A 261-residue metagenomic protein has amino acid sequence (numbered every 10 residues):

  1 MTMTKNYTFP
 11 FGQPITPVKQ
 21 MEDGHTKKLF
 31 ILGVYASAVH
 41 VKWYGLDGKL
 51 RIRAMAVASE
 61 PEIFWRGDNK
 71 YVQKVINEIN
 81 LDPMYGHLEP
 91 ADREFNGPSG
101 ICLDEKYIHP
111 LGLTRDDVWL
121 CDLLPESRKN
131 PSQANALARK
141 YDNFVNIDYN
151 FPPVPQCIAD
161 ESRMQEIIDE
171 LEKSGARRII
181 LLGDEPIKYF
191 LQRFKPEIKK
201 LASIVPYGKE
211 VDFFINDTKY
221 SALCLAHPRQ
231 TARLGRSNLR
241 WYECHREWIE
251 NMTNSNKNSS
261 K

Functional and structural regions predicted by a protein language model:
M1-G12, I52-E62, Q133-Q165, I187-K261: C-terminal capping/extension of enzyme domains
M1-H109, E166, S174, V211-T218 (+1 more regions): Active-site and ligand/interface coordination hotspots across diverse enzymes and nucleic-acid-associated assemblies
F30-L32, W119-C121, I180, S221-L223: Hydrophobic/aromatic beta-strand patches that form the interior of the parallel beta-sheet core in alpha/beta enzyme
V34-A36, L123, L181-P186: Short, well-ordered beta-to-alpha junction loops that form the rim of enzyme active sites and present histidine/acidic
S37-A38, P125, K188, Q230: Active-site micro-motifs of SAM-dependent methyltransferase domains
V39-K42, S127-N135, A232-R233: Short acidic/His/Gly/Ser-rich catalytic and metal-binding motifs that mark active-site loops of diverse hydrolases
D104-I180: Internal catalytic-core helix/loop-beta-alpha segment that presents or stabilizes conserved functional determinants
